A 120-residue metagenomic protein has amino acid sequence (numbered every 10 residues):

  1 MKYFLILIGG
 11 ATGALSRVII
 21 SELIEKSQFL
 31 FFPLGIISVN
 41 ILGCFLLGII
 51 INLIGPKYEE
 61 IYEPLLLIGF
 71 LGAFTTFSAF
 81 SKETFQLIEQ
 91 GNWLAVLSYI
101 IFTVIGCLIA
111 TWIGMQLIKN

Functional and structural regions predicted by a protein language model:
M1-N120: Membrane-interface helix-loop junctions in multi-pass transporters/channels
